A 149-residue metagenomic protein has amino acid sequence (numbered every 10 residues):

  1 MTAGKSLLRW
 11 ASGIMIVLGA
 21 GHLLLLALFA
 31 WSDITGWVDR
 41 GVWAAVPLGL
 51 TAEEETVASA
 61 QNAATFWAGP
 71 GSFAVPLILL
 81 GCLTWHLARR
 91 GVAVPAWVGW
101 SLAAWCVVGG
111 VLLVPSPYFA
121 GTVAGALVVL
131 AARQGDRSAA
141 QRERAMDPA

Functional and structural regions predicted by a protein language model:
M1, A139-A149: Short, intrinsically disordered terminal tails adjacent to the first/last structured region
T2-S12, A60-A63, W67, V92-G99: Membrane-water interface of alpha-helical transmembrane segments
L8-T35: N-terminal signal-anchor transmembrane alpha helix
L24-A27, T51, V108-V114, A131-R142: Juxtamembrane membrane-interface segments at transmembrane alpha-helix termini
D33-A45: Juxtamembrane non-transmembrane "cap" segments at the membrane-aqueous interface of multi-pass membrane proteins
P47-T65: Juxtamembrane membrane-water interface segments that cap and precede transmembrane helices
A64-V98: Mid-chain, well-packed structural core segment of small domains
G91-V129: Hydrophobic alpha-helical transmembrane segments of integral membrane proteins
